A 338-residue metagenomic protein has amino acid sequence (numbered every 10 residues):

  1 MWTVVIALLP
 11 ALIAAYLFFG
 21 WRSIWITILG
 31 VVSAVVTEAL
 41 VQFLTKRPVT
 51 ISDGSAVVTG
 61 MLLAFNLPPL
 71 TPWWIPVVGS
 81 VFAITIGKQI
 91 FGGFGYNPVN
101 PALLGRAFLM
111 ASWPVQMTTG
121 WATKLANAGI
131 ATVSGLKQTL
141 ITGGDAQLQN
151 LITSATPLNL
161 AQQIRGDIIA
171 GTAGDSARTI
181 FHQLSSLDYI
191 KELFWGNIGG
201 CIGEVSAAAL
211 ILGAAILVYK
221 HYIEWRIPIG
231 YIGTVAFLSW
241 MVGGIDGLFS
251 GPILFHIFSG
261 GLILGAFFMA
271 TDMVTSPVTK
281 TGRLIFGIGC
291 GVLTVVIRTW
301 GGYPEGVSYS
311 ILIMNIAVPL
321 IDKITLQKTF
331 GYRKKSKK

Functional and structural regions predicted by a protein language model:
M1, I297-K338: Cytosolic-side transmembrane-helix boundaries in multi-pass membrane proteins
M1-E38, Q42, K337: N-terminal signal-anchor module of multipass membrane proteins
A7-A14, E38, A56-A64, S80-I84 (+4 more regions): Hydrophobic, membrane-inserted alpha-helices
G20-S33, L70-G79, L193-A207, S250-L262: Structural signature of hydrophobic alpha-helical transmembrane segments
V35-R47, I84-G95, L212-K220, F267-S276: C-terminal ends of transmembrane helices
A56, L62-L67, T71-Q138: Membrane-interface helix-loop-helix junctions at boundaries between adjacent transmembrane segments
P98-A102, I253-G260, R283, G302-M314: Loop-to-transmembrane alpha-helix initiation sites
P101-L210: Long hydrophobic alpha-helical segments that form multi-pass transmembrane helix bundles in integral membrane proteins
